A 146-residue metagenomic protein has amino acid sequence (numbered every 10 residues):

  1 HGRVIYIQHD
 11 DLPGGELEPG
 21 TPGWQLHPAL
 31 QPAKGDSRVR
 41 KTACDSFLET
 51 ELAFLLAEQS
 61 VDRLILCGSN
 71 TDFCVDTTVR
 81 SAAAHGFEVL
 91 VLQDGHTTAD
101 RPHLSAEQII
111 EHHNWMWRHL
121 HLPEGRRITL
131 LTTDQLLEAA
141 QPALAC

Functional and structural regions predicted by a protein language model:
G2-H9, L92: Short beta-strand segments at enzyme active-site cores
Q8-D10, S69-N70: Short, well-ordered beta-to-alpha junction loops that form the rim of enzyme active sites and present histidine/acidic
G15-C146: Active-site-adjacent betaalpha module
